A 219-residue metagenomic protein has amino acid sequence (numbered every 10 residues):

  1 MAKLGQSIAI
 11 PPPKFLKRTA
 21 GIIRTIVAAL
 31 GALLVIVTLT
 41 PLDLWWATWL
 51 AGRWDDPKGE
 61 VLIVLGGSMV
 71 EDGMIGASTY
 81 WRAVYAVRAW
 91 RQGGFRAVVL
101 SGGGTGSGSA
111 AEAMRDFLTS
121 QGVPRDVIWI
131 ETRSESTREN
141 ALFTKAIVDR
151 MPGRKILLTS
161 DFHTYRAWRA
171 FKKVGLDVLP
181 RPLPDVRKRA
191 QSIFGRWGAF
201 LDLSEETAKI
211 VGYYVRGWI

Functional and structural regions predicted by a protein language model:
K3, I8, D43-W197, L203: A structural signal for short, hydrophobic/glycine-enriched beta-strand patches
L4-W54: N-terminal type II signal-anchor transmembrane helix that functions as the membrane-insertion/stop-transfer segment
Q6-I8, A20, R96, A208 (+1 more regions): Residue-level marker of intrinsically disordered, low-complexity segments enriched for small/polar residues
L201-A208, G212-V215, I219: Membrane-interacting alpha-helical segments
